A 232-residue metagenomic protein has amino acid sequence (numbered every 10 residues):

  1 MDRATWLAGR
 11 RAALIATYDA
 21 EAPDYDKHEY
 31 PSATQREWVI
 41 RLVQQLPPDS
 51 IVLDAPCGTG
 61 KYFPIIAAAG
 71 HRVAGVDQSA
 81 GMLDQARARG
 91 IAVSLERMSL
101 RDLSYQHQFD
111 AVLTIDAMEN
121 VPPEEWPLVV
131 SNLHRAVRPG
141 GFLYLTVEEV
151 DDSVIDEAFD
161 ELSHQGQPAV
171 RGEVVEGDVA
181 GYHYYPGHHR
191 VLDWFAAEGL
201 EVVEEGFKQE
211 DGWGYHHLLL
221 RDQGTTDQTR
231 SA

Functional and structural regions predicted by a protein language model:
M1-S50, G58-S104, L128, N132 (+1 more regions): Class I (Rossmann-like) S-adenosyl-L-methionine-dependent methyltransferase catalytic domain, capturing the SAM-binding
H28, N120-V121: Residues that scaffold the ATP/ADP-binding catalytic core of kinase and kinase-like folds
A55: Conserved beta-strand/loop positions that form the S-adenosyl-L-methionine
H107: Active-site charged/polar residues at nucleotide-handling catalytic sites that mediate phosphoryl, nucleotidyl
D110: Conserved acidic residues
L113: A conserved beta-strand element that flanks and buttresses the S-adenosyl-L-methionine
D116-A117: Short catalytic micro-motifs in class I SAM-dependent methyltransferases
V121-P123, V137-R138: Helix-to-beta-strand junctions that scaffold the AdoMet/dcAdoMet cofactor pocket in Class I SAM-dependent enzymes
